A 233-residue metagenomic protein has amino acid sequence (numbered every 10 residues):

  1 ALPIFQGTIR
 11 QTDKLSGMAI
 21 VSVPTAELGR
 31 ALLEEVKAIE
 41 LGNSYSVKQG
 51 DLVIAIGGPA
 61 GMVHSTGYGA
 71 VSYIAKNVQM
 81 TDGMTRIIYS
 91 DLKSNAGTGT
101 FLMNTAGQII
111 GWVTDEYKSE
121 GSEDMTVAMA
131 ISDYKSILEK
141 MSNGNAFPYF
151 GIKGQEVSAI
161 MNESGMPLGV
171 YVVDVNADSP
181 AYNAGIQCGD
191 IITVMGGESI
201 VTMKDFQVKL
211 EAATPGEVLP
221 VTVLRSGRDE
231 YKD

Functional and structural regions predicted by a protein language model:
A1-G57, G61, A96, V201 (+1 more regions): Conserved active-site neighborhood of the chymotrypsin/trypsin-like protease fold
A1-I9, K48-L52, H64-N77, R86 (+3 more regions): Beta-strand/loop subdomains of soluble extracytoplasmic proteins
R10-T12, I74, K93, W112-D115 (+3 more regions): Residue-level recognition of beta-strand microenvironments
T12-S16, E27-L33, I74-I88, K140-F147 (+1 more regions): Gly/Ser-enriched beta-turn/beta-hairpin loop segments
L28-V36, I56-G69, V78-D133, L138: Active-site loop architecture of trypsin-fold serine endopeptidases
V47-I56, G107, A181, G189-I192: A structural signal for short beta-strand/turn segments enriched in small hydrophobics and glycine
A96, K140-K209, E217, T222-D233: PDZ/PDZ-like groove recognition
